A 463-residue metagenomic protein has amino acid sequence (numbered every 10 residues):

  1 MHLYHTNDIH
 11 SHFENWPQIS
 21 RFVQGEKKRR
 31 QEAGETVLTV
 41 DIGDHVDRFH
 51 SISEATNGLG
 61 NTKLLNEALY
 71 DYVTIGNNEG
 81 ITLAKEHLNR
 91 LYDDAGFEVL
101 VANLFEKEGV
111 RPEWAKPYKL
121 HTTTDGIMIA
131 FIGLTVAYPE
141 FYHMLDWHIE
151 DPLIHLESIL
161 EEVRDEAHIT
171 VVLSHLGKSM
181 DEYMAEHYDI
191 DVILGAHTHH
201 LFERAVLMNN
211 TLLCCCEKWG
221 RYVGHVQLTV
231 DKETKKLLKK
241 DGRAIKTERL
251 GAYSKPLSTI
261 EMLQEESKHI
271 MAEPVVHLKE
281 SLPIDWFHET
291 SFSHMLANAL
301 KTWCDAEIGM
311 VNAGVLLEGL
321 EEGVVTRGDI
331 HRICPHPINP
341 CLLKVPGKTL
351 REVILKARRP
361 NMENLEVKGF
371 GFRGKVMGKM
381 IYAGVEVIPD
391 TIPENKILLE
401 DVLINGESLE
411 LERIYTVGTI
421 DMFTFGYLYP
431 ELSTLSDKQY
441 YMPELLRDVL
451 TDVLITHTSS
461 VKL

Functional and structural regions predicted by a protein language model:
M1-K246, F287-M295, A299, Y440 (+1 more regions): Acidic, metal/ion-coordinating pockets
Y4-N7, E280-P283, E431-L432: Glycine- and acidic
F13, E321-L463: Feature captures C-terminal
V46, G80, V136-A137, G177-K178 (+7 more regions): Short, glycine-/Ser/Thr-/acidic-enriched flexible segments
G96, M128-I129, N210, E307 (+2 more regions): A residue-level signal for beta-strand positions that form part of recognition/binding surfaces within mature
V101, G133, C215, M310-N312 (+2 more regions): Pocket-edge structural micro-motifs
D165, T302, V417: Metal-centered catalytic cores of metalloenzymes
K232-V325, H457-L463: A short C-terminal boundary segment appended to hydrolase-like catalytic domains
